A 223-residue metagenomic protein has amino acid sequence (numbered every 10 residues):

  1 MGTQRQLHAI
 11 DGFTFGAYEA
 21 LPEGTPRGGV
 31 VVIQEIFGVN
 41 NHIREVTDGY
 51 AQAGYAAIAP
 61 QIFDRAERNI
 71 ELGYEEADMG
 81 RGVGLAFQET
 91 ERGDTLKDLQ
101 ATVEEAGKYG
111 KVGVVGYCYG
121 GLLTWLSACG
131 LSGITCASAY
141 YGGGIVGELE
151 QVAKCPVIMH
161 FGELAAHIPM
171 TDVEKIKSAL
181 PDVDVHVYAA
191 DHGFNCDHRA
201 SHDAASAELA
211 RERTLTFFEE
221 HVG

Functional and structural regions predicted by a protein language model:
M1-G223: N-terminal cap/leader regions of alpha/beta-hydrolase-fold enzymes, predominantly small-molecule hydrolases
